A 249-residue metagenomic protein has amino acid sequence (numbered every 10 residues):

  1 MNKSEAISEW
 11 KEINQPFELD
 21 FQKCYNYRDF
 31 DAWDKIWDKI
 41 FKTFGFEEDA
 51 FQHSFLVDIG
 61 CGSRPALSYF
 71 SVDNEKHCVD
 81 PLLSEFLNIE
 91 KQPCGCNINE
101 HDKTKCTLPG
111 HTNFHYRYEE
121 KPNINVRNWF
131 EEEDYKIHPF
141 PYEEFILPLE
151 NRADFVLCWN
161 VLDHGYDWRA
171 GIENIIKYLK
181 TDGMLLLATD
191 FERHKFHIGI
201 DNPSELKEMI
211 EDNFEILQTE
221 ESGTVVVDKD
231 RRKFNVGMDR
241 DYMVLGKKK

Functional and structural regions predicted by a protein language model:
M1-D49: Class I SAM-dependent methyltransferase Rossmann-like catalytic core, especially the SAM/SAH-binding loop
V57, G62-E144: Class I SAM-dependent methyltransferase SAM/SAH-binding core
E144-E150: Short conserved loop adjoining the S-adenosyl-L-methionine
L157: A conserved beta-strand element that flanks and buttresses the S-adenosyl-L-methionine
N160-V161: Short catalytic micro-motifs in class I SAM-dependent methyltransferases
R169-T181: A short glycine-rich, Lys/Arg-flanked "PGG" loop and its adjoining helix->strand segment in the class I
D182-D190: Conserved beta-strand signature within the Rossmann-like core of class I S-adenosyl-L-methionine
H197-S222: Conserved Class I S-adenosyl-L-methionine
